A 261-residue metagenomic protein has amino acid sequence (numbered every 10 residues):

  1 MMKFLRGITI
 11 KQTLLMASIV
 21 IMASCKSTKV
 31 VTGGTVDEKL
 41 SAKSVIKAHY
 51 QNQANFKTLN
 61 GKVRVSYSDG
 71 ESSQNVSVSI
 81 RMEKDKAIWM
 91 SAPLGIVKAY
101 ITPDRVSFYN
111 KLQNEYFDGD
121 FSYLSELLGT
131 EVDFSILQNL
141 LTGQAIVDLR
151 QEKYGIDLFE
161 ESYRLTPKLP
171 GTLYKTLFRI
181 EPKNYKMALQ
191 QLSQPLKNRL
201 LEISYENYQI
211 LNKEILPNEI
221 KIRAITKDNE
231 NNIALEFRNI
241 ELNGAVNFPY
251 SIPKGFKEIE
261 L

Functional and structural regions predicted by a protein language model:
M2-L14: Bacterial N-terminal signal peptides that target proteins for export
I21-S24: C-terminal motif of bacterial Sec signal peptides marking the signal peptidase cleavage site
K26-T32, S251, L261: Membrane-proximal, glycine/serine-rich, low-complexity loop/turn segments characteristic of large bacterial
K29-R105: Start-of-domain marker
N75-S79, K98, Y116-D118, L177 (+2 more regions): Well-ordered beta-strand positions in beta-sheet-rich domains
A87-S135: An acidic-aromatic
S125-K168: Hydrophobic, well-structured mid-protein blocks that either form specific transmembrane helices
Y154-L261: Gly/Pro-enriched, hydrophobic low-complexity segments that function as extracytoplasmic propeptides/linkers
